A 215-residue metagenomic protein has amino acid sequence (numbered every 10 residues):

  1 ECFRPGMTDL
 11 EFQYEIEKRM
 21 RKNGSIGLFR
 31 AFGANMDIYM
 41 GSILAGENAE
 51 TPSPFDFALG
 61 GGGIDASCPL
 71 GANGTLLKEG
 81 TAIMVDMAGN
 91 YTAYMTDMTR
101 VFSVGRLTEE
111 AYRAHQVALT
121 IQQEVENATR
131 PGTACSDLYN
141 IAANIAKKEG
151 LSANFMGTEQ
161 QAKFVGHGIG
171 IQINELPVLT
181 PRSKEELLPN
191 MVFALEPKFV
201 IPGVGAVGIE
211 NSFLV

Functional and structural regions predicted by a protein language model:
E1-V215: Active-site neighborhoods and metal-handling regions in enzymes and metal-associated proteins
